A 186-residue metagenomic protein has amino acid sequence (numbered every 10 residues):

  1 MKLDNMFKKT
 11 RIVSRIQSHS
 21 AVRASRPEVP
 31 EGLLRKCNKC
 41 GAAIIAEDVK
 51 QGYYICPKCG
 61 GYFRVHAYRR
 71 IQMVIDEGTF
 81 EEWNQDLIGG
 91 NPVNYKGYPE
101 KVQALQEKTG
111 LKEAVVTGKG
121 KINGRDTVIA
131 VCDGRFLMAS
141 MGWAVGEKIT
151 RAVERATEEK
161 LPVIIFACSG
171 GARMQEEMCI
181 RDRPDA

Functional and structural regions predicted by a protein language model:
M1-L111, I122: Intrinsically disordered, low-complexity segments enriched in small/flexible residues
Y98-T117, F136-M138, K160-L161: Conserved P-loop NTPase/AAA+ ATPase motor core
K108-A114, A139-E154: Glycine-rich anion/phosphate-binding loops
G120-C132, K148-R173: A structural preference for short, pocket-lining loop segments at secondary-structure junctions
M141, Q175-E177: Short acidic, glycine/serine/threonine-rich loops at helix termini
M178-D182: Conserved small/polar residues in nucleotide/adenosyl-binding loops
